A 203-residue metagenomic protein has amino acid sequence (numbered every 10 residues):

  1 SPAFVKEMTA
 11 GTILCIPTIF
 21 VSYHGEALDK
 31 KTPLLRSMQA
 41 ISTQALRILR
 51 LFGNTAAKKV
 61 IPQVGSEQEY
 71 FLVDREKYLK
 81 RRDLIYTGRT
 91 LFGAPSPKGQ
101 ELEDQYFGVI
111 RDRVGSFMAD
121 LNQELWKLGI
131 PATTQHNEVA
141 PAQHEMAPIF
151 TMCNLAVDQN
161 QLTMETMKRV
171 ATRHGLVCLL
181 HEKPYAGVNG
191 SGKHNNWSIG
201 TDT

Functional and structural regions predicted by a protein language model:
S1-L180, Y185-T203: Glycine-rich, acidic/polar active-site loops that bind/position phosphate-bearing ligands
